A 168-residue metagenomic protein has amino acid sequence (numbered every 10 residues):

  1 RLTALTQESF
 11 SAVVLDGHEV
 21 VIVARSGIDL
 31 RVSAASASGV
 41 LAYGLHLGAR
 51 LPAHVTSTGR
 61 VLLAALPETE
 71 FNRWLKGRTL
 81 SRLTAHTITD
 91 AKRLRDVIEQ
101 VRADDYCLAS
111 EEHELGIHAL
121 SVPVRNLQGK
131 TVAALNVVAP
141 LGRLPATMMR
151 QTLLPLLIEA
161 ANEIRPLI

Functional and structural regions predicted by a protein language model:
R1, L5, L75-S121, E159 (+1 more regions): Short, basic/aromatic recognition patches
R1-G77: Amphipathic alpha-helical effector-binding/dimerization core of metabolite-sensing transcriptional regulators
T6, D16, R102, T131-A133: Residues at helix C-cap/C′ positions in short coil/turn segments immediately following an alpha-helix
R25-G27, E112, N136: Short clusters of small/polar residues that mark proteolytic maturation junctions
D104, T131-I168: Juxtadomain coupling helices with adjacent low-complexity linkers
V124-L127: Sensor-regulatory modules in signal-transduction proteins
